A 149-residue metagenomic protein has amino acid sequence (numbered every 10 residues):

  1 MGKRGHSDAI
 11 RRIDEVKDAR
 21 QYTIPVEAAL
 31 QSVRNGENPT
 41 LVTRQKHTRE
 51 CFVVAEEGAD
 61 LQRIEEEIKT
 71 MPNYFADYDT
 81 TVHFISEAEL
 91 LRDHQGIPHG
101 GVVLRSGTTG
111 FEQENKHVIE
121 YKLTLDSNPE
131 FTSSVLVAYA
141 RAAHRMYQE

Functional and structural regions predicted by a protein language model:
G2-A140: C-terminal substrate-binding/catalytic lobe of Rossmann-fold NAD(P)-dependent oxidoreductases
A142-E149: C-terminal helix-rich "cap/oligomerization" subdomain common to oxidoreductases
